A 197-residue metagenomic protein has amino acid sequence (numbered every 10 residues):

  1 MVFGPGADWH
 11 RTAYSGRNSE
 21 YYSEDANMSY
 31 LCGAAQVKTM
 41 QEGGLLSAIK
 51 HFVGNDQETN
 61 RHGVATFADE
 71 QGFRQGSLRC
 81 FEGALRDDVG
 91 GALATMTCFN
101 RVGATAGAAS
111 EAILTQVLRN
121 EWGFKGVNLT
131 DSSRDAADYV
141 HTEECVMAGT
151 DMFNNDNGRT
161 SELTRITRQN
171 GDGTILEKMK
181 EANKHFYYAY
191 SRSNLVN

Functional and structural regions predicted by a protein language model:
M1-N197: Glycoside hydrolase catalytic-domain context in secreted enzymes
